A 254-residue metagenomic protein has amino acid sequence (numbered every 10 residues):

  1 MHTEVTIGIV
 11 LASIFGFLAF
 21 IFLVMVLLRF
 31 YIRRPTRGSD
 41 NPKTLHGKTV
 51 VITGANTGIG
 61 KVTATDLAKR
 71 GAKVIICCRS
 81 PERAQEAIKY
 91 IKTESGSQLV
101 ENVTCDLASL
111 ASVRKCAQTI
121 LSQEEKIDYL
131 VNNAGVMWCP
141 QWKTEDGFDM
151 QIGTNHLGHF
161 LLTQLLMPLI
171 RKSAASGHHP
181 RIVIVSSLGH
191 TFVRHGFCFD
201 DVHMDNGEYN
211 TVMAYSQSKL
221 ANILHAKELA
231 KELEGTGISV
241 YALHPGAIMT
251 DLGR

Functional and structural regions predicted by a protein language model:
M1-L11: Juxtamembrane membrane-interface segments at transmembrane-helix boundaries in membrane proteins
T3, I14, L18, F30-R254: Rossmann-fold NAD(P)H-dependent dehydrogenase/reductase core
F20-V24: Single-pass type I membrane-protein transmembrane alpha-helix
